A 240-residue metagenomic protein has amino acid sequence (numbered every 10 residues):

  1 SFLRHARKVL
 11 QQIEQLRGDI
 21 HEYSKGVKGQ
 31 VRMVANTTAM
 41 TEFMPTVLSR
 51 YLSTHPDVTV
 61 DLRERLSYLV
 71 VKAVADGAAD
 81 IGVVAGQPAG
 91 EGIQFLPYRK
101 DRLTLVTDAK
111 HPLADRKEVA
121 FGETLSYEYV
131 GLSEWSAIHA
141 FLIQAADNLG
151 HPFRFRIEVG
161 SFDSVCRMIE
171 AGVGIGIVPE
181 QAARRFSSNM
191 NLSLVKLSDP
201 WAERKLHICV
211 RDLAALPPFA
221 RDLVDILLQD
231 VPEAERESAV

Functional and structural regions predicted by a protein language model:
S1-E22, Q229-P232: Alpha-helical "hinge/linker" immediately C-terminal to small N-terminal DNA-binding modules
K25-E91, V159: Central regulatory/effector-binding core of bacterial HTH transcription factors
Q30-V34, G82, V106, V130 (+2 more regions): Short, well-ordered beta-strand segments
F43, S193-R236: A late-sequence structural motif
L66-A79, V84-A85, W135-S193: Hydrophobic hinge/microswitch elements
G90-D101, R116, D163-D212: Beta-alpha-beta core module
G90-Y129: Flexible hinge/capping segments at coil-to-helix
L113-A114, F121, E128-L149, L216-D225 (+1 more regions): Secondary-structure junction motif
